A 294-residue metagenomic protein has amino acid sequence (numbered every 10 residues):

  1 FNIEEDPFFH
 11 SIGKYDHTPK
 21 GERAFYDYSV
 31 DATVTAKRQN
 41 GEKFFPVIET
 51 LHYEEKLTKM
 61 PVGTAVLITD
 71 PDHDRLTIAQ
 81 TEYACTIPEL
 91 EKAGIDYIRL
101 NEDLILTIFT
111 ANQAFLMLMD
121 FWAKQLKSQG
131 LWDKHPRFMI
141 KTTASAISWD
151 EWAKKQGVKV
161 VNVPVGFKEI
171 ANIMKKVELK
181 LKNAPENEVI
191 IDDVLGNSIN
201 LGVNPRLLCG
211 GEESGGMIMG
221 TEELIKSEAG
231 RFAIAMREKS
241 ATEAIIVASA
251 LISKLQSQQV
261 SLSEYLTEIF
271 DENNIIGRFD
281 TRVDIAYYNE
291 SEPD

Functional and structural regions predicted by a protein language model:
F1-I275: Phosphate-binding chemistry for phosphorylated carbohydrates and sugar-nucleotides
E268-D294: Active-site loops and adjacent core secondary-structure elements that bind or stabilize anionic groups
